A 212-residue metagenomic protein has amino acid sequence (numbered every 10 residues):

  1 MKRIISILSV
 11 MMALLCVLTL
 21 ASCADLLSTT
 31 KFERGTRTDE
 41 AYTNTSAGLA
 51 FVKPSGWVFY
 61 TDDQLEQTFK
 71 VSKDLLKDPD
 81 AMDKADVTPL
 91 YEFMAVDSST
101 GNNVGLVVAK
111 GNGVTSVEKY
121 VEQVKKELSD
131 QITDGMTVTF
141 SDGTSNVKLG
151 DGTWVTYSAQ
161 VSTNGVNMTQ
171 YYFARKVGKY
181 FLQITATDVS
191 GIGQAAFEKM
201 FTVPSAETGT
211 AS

Functional and structural regions predicted by a protein language model:
M1-R3: N-terminal secretory signal peptides that target proteins for export/translocation
I5-S9, L15-V87, V166-N167, V177 (+1 more regions): N-terminal targeting sequences that direct proteins away from the cytosol to non-cytosolic compartments
V10-M11, F93: Residue-level detector of intrinsically disordered terminal segments
E40-A41, L49, F93, S145 (+1 more regions): Residue-level detector of beta-strand structural context in well-folded domains
L65-T163, N167-Q170: Conserved polar/disulfide-associated segments of primarily extracytoplasmic proteins
S99-G101, G150-G152, A174-F181, A206: Short, solvent-exposed coil/turn segments at beta-strand boundaries
V104-L106, Y171, K179-D188: Short, well-ordered beta-strand elements
